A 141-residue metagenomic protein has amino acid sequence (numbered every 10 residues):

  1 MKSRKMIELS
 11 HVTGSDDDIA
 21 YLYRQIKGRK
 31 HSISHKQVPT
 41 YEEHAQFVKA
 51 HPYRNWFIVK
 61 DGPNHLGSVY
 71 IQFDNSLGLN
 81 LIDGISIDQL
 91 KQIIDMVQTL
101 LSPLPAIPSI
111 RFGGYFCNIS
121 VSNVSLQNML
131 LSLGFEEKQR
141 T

Functional and structural regions predicted by a protein language model:
M1-D16: Conserved N-terminal entry element of GNAT/NAT acetyltransferase domains
R29-A45: Conserved GNAT-fold acetyl-CoA-binding loop/helix
Q46-I58: A short helix-loop-beta-strand connector motif used in the catalytic cores of GNAT acetyltransferases and, in some
N55-Q72: Conserved beta-hairpin
Q72-I93, N118: Conserved acetyl-CoA binding element of GNAT-fold acetyltransferases
I85-P105, S125-S132: Conserved acetyl-CoA-binding loop-helix of GNAT-fold acetyltransferases
S109-Q127: Conserved beta-strand-loop-alpha-helix junction that forms the acyl-donor binding cleft
N118, E136-T141: Conserved catalytic-core motifs of GNAT/GCN5-like acyltransferases
